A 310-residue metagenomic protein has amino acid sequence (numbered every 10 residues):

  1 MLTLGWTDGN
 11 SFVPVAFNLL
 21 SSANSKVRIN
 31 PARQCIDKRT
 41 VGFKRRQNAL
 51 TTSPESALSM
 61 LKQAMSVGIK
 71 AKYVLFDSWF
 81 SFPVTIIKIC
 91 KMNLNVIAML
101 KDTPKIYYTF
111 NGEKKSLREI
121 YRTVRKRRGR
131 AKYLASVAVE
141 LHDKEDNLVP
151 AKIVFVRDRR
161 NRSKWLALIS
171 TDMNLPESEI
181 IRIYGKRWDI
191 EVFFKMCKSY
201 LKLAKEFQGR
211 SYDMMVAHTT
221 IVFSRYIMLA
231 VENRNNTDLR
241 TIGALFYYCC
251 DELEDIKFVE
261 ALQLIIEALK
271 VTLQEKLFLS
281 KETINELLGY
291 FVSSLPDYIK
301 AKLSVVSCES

Functional and structural regions predicted by a protein language model:
M1-K91, M99-K101: Polybasic low-complexity intrinsically disordered regions
L4, Y73-W79, V96, L168 (+2 more regions): Short, conserved catalytic/metal-binding motifs centered on acidic residues
S21-A23, N30, Q34-R39, F43-S53 (+7 more regions): A short, flexible helix-boundary coil/loop motif
S81-V84, V96, V154, L175-E177: Short, well-ordered secondary-structure "scaffold" segments embedded in the functional core of diverse domains
T103-Y108: Short gly/pro/ser/thr-enriched loop/turn and capping motifs at secondary-structure boundaries
N161, M173-L175: Short, glycine-/Ser/Thr-/acidic-enriched flexible segments
W165-S170, R182-Y184: A conserved active-site cap/scaffold subdomain adjacent to cofactor or substrate pockets
E177-Q208: Short amphipathic alpha-helical "interface-anchor" segments enriched in bulky aromatics
